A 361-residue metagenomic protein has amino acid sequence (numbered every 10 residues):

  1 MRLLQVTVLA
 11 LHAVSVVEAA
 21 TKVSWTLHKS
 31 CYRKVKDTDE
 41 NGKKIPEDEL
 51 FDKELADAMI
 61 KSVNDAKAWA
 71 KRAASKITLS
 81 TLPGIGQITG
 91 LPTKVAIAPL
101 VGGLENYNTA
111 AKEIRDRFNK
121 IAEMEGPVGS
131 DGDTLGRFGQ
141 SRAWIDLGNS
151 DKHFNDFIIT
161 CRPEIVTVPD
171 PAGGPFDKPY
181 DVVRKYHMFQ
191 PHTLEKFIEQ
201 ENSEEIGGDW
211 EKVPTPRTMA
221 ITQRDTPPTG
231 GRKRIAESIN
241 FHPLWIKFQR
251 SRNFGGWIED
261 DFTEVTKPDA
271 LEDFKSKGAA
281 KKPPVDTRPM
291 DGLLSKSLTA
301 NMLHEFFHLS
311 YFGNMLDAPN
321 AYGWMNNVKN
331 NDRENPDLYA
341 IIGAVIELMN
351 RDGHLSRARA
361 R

Functional and structural regions predicted by a protein language model:
M1-T21: Fungal secretory targeting signals
V17-K296, L309-R361: Predominantly extracellular/secreted Zn2+-dependent metalloproteases
M302, F306-S310: Active-site His/Glu-centered metal-binding helix of metallohydrolases
